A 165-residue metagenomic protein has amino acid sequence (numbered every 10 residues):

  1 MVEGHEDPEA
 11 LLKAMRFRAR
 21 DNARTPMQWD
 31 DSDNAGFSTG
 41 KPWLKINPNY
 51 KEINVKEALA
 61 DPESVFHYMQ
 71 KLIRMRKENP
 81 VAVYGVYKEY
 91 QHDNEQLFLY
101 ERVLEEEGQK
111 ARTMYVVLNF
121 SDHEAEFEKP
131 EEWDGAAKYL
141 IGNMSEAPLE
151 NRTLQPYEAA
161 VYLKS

Functional and structural regions predicted by a protein language model:
M1-S165: Carbohydrate-interacting/catalytic domains
